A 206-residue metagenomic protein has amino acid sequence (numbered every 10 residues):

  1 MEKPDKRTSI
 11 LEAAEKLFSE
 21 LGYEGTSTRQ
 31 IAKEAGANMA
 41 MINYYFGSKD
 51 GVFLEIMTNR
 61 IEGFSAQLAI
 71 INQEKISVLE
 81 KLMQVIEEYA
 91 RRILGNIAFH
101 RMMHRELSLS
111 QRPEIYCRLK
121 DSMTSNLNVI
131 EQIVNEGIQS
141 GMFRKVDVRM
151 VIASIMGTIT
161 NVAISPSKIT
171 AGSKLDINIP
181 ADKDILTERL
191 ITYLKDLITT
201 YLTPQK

Functional and structural regions predicted by a protein language model:
M1-D5, K206: N-terminal intrinsically disordered/low-complexity leader segments
K6-E15, I31, I56-F64, I130: Generic hydrophobic, amphipathic alpha-helix propensity
S9, L17-G51, E55: Helix-turn-helix
K49, I56, R60, F64 (+5 more regions): Hydrophobic/aromatic residues within well-ordered alpha-helical segments
A69-R101, V148-I155: Hydrophobic alpha-helical connector segments
E80, C117-S122, Q139-M156: All-alpha amphipathic helical-bundle segments outside canonical DNA-binding/catalytic cores that form hydrophobic
E88-R91, G95, T124-S140, R144 (+1 more regions): C-terminal peripheral helix-coil segments that are non-catalytic and often amphipathic
L94, R101-E136: A contiguous binding-surface segment within folded domains or other stable secondary-structure elements
